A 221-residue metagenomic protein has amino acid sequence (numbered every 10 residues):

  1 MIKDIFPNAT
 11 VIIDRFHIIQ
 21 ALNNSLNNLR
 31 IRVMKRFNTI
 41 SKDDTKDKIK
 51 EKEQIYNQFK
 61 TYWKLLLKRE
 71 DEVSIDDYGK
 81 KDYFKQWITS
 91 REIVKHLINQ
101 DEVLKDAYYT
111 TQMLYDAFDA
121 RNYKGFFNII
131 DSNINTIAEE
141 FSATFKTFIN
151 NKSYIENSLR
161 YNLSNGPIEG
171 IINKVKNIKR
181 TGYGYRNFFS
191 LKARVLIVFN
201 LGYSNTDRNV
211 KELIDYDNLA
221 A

Functional and structural regions predicted by a protein language model:
M1-F6, T10, F16-Q20, T39-A221: Acidic/histidine-rich catalytic cores and adjacent linkers of DNA breakage/strand-transfer/modification proteins
I18-T39: Short alpha-helix plus adjacent loop in nuclease-associated cores
